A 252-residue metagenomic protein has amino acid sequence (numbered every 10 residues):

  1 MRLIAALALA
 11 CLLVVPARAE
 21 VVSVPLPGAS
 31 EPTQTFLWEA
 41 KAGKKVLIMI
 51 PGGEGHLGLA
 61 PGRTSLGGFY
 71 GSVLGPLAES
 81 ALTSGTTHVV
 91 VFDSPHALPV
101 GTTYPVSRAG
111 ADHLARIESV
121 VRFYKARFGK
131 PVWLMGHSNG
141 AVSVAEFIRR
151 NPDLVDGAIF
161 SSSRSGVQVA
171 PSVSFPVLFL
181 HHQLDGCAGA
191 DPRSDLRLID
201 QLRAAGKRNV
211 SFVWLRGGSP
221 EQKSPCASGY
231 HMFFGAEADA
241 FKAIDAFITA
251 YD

Functional and structural regions predicted by a protein language model:
A19-A42: N-terminal cap/lid segment of alpha/beta-hydrolase-fold proteins
K41-A81: Short, surface-exposed "cap/lid" segments of acyl-processing enzymes
S72-V73, G101-R127: Alpha/beta-hydrolase active-site loop
L74-P99: Conserved alpha/beta-hydrolase
R122-S174: Primarily recognizes the serine-hydrolase "nucleophile elbow" in alpha/beta-hydrolase and SGNH/GDSL folds
V173, F179-H181: Short beta-strand/loop motif that positions the catalytic acidic residue of the alpha/beta-hydrolase fold
A188-R203: Short alpha-helix in the alpha/beta-hydrolase fold that links the catalytic acid
K207-D252: C-terminal catalytic histidine-bearing segment of alpha/beta-hydrolase fold enzymes
